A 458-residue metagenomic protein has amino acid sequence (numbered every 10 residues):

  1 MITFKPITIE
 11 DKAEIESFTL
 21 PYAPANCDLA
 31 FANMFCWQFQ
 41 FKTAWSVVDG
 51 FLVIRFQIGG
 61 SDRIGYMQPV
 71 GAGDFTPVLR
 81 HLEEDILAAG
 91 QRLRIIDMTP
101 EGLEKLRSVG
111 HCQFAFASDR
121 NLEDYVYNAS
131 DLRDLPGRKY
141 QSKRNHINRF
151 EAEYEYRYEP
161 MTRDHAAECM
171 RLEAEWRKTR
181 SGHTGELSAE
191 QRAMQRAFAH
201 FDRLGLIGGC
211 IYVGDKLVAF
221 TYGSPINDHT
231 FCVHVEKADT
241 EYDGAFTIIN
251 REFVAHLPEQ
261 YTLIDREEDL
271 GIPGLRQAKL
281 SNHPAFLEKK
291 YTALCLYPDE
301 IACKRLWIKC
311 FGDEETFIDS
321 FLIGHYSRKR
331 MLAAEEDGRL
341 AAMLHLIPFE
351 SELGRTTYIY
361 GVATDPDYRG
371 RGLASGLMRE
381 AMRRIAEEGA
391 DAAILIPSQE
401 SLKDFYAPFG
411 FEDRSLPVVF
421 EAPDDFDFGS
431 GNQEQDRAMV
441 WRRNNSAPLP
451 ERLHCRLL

Functional and structural regions predicted by a protein language model:
M1-F51, G185, F409-S446, L457-L458: Amide-forming acyltransferase catalytic core, primarily the GNAT-like/NAT-type and related acyltransferase folds
I7-T8, K12-A44, S142-H146, E153 (+2 more regions): A conserved beta-strand-loop-helix scaffold within acyl/acetyltransferase catalytic domains
Y66-D74, H234-D243, I359-R369: A short, internal acetyl-CoA/4′-phosphopantetheine-binding micro-motif in the GNAT/acyltransferase core
D74-E84, Y242-A255, T364, G370-R383: Conserved acetyl-CoA-binding loop-helix of GNAT-fold acetyltransferases
A89-P100, E259-E267, M378, I385-S398: Conserved GNAT acetyl-CoA-binding A-motif
L103-F116, N145, L270-L287, E387 (+2 more regions): Conserved active-site alpha-helix within GNAT-family acetyltransferase domains
H111-H183, E412-S415, E421-G429, N444-A447: Acyltransferase donor/substrate-recognition loop-hinge adjacent to the catalytic core
A117-Y125, A285-L296, I394-I396, A407 (+1 more regions): Conserved catalytic-core motifs of GNAT/GCN5-like acyltransferases
